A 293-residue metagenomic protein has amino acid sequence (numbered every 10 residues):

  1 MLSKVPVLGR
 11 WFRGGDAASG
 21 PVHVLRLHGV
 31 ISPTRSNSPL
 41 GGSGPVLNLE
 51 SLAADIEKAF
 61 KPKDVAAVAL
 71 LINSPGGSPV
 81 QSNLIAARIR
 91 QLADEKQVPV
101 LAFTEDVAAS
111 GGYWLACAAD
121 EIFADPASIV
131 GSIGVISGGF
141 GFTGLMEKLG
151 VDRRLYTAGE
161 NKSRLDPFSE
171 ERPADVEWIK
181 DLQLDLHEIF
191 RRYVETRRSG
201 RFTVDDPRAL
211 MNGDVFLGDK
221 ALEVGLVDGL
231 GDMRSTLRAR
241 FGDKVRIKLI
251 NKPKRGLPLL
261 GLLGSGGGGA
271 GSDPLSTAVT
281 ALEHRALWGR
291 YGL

Functional and structural regions predicted by a protein language model:
M1-D125, I136-L293: N-terminal organellar transit peptides
I129: Short glycine/proline-centered loop/turn elements that form peptide/ligand docking sites
